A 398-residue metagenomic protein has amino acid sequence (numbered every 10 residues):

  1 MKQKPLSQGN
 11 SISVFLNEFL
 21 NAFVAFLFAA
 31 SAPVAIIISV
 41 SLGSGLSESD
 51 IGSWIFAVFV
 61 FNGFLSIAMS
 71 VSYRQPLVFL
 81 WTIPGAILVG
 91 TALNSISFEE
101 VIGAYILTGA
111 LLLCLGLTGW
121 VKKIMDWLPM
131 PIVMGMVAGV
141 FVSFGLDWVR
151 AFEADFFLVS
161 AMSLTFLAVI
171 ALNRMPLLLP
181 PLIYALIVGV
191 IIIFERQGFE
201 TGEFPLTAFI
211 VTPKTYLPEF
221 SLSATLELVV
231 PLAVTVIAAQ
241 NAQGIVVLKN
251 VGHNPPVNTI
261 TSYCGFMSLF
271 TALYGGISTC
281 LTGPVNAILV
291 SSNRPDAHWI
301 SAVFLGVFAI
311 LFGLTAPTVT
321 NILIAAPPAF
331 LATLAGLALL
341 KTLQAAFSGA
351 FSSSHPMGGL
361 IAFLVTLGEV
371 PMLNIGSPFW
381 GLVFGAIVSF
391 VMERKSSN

Functional and structural regions predicted by a protein language model:
M1-N21, Q197-Y216, F390-N398: Intrinsically disordered, low-complexity non-transmembrane regions of multi-pass membrane transporters
K2-F15, S39-L65, V230-W299: Membrane-embedded helical hairpins/re-entrant loop segments and their flanking transmembrane helices within multi-pass
L20-A32, P180-P181, E195-R196, P213-Q243: Hydrophobic, membrane-embedded alpha-helices of multi-pass small-molecule transporters
A25-L27, L65-L77, N173, M267-I277 (+1 more regions): Transmembrane alpha-helix interface/packing and boundary motifs in multi-pass membrane proteins, characterized by
A32-I36, V78-A86, N241-A242, G276-N286 (+1 more regions): Transmembrane helix boundary and interhelical junction motifs in multipass membrane proteins
I51, A57-V58, L65-V121: Membrane helical hairpin/interfacial module
L88-N94, F166-I170, V285-S301, L305-V307 (+1 more regions): Interfacial segments of multi-pass membrane proteins
S95-E200, L305-N398: Membrane-embedded alpha-helical modules
